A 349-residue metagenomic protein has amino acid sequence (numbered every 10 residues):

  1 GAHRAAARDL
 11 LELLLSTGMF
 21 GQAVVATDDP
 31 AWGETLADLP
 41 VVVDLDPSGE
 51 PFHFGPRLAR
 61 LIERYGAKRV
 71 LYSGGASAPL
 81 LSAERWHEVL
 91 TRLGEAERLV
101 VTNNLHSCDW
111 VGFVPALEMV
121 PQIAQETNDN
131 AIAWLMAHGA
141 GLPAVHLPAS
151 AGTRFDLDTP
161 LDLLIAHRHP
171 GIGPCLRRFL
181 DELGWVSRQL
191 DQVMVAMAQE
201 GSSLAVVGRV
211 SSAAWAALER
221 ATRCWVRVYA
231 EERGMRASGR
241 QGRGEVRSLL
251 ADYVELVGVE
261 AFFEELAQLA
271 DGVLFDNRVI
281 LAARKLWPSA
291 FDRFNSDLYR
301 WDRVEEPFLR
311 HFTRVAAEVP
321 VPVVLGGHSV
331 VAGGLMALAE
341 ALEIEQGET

Functional and structural regions predicted by a protein language model:
G1-A26, E306, R310-T313: N-terminal glycine-rich phosphate-binding loop and ensuing alpha1 helix
F20, A67, A96-R98, G201-S202: Short, high-confidence coil segments that cap the C-terminus of an alpha-helix and link into the following beta-strand
A31, T35-V70, D129: Short phosphate-binding loop-to-helix
S73-G75: Catalytic metal- and UDP-sugar-binding loop of GT-A-like glycosyltransferases, i.e., residues flanking the conserved
A78-H106: Conserved donor-nucleotide/metal-binding helix-loop-beta segment in metal-dependent transferases, i.e., the alpha-helix
E97-R98, V114-G139: Short, glycine-/small-residue-rich phosphate/pyrophosphate-handling segment
C108-F113: Short glycine- and hydrophobic/aromatic-rich loop-to-beta-strand nucleating segment in the catalytic cores
T127-T349: Conserved alpha/beta core of the MobA/IspD/sugar-nucleotide pyrophosphorylase nucleotidyltransferase superfamily
